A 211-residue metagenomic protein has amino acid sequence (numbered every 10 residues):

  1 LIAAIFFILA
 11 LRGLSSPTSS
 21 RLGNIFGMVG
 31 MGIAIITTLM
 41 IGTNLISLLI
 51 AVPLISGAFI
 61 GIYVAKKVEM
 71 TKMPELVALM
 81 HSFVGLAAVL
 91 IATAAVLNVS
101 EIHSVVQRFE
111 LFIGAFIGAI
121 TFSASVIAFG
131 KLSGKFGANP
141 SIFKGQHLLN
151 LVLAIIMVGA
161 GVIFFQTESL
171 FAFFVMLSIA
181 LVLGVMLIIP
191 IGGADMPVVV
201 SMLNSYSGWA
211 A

Functional and structural regions predicted by a protein language model:
L1-A34, M40: N-terminal, positively charged regions that mediate nucleic acid binding
L1-A4, N24, I41-F59, Q107-F122 (+1 more regions): Structural signature of hydrophobic alpha-helical transmembrane segments
F6-S19, A58-V77, S125-P140, L183-M196: C-terminal ends of transmembrane helices
R21-G30, I50-L54, K72-V84, P140-N150 (+1 more regions): Cytoplasmic-side transmembrane-helix entry/capping segments in multi-pass membrane proteins
I35-L39, I62-Y63, V158-V162, G184-I188 (+1 more regions): Alpha-helical transmembrane segments of multipass membrane proteins
T38-A51, Y63-P74, V89-S104, K131 (+1 more regions): Transmembrane alpha-helix boundary signature
A58-Y63, S82-L97, L111-I127: Mid-bilayer segments of alpha-helical transmembrane spans in multi-pass integral membrane proteins that mediate
A94-H103, Q166-F171, V198, Y206-A211: Transmembrane helix-loop junctions at the membrane interface of multipass transporters and ion channels
